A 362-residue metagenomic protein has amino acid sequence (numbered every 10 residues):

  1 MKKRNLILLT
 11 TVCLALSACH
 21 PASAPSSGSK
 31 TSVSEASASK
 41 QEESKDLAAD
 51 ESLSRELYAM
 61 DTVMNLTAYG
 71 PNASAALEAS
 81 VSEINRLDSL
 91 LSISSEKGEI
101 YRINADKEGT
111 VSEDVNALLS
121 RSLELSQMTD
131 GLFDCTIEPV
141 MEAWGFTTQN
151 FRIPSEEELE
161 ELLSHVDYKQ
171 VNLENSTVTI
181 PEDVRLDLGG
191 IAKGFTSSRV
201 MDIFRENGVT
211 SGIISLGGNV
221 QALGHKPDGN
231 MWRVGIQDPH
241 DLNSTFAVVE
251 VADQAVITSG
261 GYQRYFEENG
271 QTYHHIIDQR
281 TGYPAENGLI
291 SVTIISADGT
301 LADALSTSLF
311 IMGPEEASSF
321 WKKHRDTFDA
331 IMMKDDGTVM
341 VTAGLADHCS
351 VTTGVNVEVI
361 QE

Functional and structural regions predicted by a protein language model:
K2-C13, A18-E362: Mature catalytic core of soluble alpha/beta enzymes
